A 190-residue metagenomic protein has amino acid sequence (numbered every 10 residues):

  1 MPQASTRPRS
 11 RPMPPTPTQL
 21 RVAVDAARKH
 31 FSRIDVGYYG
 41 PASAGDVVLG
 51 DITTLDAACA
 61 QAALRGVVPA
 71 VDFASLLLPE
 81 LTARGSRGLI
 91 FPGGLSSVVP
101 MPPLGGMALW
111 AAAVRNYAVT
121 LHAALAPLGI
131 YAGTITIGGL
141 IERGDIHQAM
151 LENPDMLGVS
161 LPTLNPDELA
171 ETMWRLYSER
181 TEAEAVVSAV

Functional and structural regions predicted by a protein language model:
P2-T18: Rossmann-fold cofactor-recognition segment
Q3-P8, D25-P41, T181-E182: A glycine-rich helix->loop->beta "capping" turn within Rossmann-like NAD(P)(H)-dependent oxidoreductase domains
R21, A42-A58: Conserved mid-core segment of classical short-chain dehydrogenase/reductases
V24, A74-S75, V114, A118 (+1 more regions): Short-chain dehydrogenase/reductase
K29, R65-G85: Amphipathic alpha-helical dimer-interface segment in Rossmann-like NAD(P)H-dependent oxidoreductases
S32-V48, G66, F91, G133: Rossmann-fold scaffold of SDR-type NAD(P)-dependent oxidoreductases
D51-G66, T82-A83, G88-A126, T136 (+1 more regions): Catalytic loop of short-chain dehydrogenase/reductase
P127-E142, H147-V190: C-terminal helical subdomain
